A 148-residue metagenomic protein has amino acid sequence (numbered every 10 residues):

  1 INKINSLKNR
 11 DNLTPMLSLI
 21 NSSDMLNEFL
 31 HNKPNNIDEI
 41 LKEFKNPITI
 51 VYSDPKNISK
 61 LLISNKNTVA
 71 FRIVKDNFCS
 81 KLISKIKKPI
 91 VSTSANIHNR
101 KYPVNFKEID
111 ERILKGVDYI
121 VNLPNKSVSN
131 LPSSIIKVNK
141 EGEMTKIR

Functional and structural regions predicted by a protein language model:
I1-R148: Active-site-adjacent structural elements in enzyme catalytic cores
